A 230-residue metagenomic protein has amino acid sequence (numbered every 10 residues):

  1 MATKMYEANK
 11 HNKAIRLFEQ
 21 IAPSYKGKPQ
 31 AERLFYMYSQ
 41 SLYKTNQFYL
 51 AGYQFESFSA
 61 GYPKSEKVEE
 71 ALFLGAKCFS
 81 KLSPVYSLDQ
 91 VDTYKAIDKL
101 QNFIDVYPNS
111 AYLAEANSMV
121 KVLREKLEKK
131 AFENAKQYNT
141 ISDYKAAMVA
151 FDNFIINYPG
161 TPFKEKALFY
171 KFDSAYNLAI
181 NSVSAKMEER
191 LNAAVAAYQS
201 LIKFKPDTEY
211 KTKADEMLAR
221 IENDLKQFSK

Functional and structural regions predicted by a protein language model:
M1-K230: Acidic, polar-rich low-complexity tracts and alpha-helical solenoid repeat scaffolds
